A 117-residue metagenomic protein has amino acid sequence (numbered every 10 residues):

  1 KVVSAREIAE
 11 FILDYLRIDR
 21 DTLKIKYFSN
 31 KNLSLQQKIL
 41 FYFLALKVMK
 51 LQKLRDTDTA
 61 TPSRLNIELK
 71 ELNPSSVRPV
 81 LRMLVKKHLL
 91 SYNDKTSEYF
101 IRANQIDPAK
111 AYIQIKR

Functional and structural regions predicted by a protein language model:
K1-L33: Long, low-complexity, charged/polar intrinsically disordered regions in eukaryotic proteins
N32, Q36-L40: Short, leucine-enriched amphipathic alpha-helices that occur as contiguous helical runs
F41-M49: Short amphipathic alpha-helical elements of helix-turn-helix/winged-helix folds
K50-L69: Short acidic, hydrophobic short linear motifs in intrinsically disordered regions
K70-K86: Short amphipathic alpha-helical interaction segments
V85-T96: A short, conserved structural fragment
T96-A103: Minor-groove-contacting beta-hairpin "wing" of winged helix-turn-helix DNA-binding domains
Q105-R117: Short, amphipathic alpha-helical interaction segments positioned at domain boundaries
